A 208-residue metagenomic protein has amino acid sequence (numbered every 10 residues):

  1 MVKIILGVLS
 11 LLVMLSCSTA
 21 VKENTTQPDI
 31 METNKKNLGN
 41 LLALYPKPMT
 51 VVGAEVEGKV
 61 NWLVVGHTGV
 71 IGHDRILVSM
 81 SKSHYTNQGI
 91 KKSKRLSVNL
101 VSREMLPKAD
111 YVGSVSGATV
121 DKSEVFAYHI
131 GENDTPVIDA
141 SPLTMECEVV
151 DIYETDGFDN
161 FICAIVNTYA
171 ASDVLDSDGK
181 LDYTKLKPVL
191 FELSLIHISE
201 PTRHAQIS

Functional and structural regions predicted by a protein language model:
M1-V2, H204: Low-complexity intrinsically disordered segments
V2-V8: Sec-dependent signal peptide recognition, specifically the positively charged N-region followed immediately by
L15-S16: C-terminal motif of bacterial Sec signal peptides marking the signal peptidase cleavage site
K22-S199: Basic, polyanion-binding surface patches
I196-S208: Single conserved hydrophobic/aromatic residue that forms the stacking wall/gate of nucleotide- or nucleobase-binding
